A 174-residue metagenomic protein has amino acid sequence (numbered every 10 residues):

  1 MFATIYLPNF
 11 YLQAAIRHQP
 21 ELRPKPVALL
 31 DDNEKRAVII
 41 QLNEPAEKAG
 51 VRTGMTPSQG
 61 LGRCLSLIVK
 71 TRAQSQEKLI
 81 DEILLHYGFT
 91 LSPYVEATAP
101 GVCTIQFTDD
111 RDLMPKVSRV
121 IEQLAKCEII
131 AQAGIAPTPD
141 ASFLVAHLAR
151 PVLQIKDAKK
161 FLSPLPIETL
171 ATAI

Functional and structural regions predicted by a protein language model:
M1-T104, D109-I121, A125-K126, A131 (+1 more regions): Residues that scaffold, gate, or flank divalent-cation-dependent active/transport sites
I135-A149: Short, conserved secondary-structure transition motifs
A146-I174: Compact, charge-rich alpha-helical regulatory domains located at protein termini
